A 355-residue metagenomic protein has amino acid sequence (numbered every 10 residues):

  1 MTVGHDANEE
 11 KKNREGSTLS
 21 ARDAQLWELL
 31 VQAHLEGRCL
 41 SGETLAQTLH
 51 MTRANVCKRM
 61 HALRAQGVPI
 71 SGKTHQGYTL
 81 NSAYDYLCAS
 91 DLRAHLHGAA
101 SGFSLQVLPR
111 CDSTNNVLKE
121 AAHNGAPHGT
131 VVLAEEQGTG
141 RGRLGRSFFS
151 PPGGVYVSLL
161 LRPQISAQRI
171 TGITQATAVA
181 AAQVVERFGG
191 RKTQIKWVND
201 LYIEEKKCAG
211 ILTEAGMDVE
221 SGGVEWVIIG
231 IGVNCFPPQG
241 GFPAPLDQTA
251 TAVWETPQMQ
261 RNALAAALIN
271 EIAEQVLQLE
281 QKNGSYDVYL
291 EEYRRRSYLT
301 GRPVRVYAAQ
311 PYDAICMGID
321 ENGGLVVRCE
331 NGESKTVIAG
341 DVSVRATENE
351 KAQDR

Functional and structural regions predicted by a protein language model:
T2-R187, A209, R355: N-terminal lobe of the biotin/lipoate ligase/transferase fold
R22-D23, E43, T48, H128 (+3 more regions): Catalytic beta-strand/loop module used to bind and position nucleotide/cofactor moieties in cofactor-attachment
